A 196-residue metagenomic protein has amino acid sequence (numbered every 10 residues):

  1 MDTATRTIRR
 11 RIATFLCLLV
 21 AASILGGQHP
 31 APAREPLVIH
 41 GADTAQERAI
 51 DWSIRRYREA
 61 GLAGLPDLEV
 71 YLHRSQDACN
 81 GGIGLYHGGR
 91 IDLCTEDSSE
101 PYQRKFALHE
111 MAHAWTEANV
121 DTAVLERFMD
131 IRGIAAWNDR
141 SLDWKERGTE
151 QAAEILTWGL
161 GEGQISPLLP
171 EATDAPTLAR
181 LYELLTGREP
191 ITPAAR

Functional and structural regions predicted by a protein language model:
M1-I8: N-terminal secretory signal peptides that target proteins for export/translocation
A13, V20-E35: Bacterial Sec-dependent signal peptides at the C-terminal "C-region" and cleavage site
P32-Y86, R147: Auxiliary, metal-adjacent structural segments of Zn-dependent hydrolase domains
Q46, R104, L108, K145 (+1 more regions): Hydrophobic (often cysteine-bearing) scaffold residues that line and stabilize catalytic clefts of nucleotide/cofactor
A60-L72, T122-F128, Q164-T173: Surface-exposed patches in mature extracellular/periplasmic domains of secreted proteins
I91-A107: Short pre-active-site segment immediately N-terminal to the catalytic Zn-binding motif
M111-R127: Catalytic Zn2+-binding segment of zinc metalloproteases
M129-R196: Metalloprotease/metallohydrolase-associated module, dominated by Zn2+-dependent proteases
